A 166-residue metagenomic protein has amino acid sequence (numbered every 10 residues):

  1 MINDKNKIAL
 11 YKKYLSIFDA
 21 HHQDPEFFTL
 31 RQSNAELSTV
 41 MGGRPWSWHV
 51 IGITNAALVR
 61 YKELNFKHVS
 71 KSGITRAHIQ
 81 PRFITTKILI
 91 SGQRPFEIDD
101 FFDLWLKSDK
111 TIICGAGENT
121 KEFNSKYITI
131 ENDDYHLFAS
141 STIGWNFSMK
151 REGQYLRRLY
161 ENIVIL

Functional and structural regions predicted by a protein language model:
M1-S72, Y127-L166: Nuclease and nuclease-like effector domains acting on nucleic acids or nucleotide cofactors
T29, T75-R76, I112-A116: A structural signal for short, well-ordered beta-strand segments and their strand-loop junctions that often border
H68-W105: Histidine-centered nuclease catalytic patch
L89-P95, K126-D133: "Short basic amphipathic alpha-helical interaction patches in structured regions
L104-E131: Short Cys/His-centered divalent metal-binding micro-motifs
